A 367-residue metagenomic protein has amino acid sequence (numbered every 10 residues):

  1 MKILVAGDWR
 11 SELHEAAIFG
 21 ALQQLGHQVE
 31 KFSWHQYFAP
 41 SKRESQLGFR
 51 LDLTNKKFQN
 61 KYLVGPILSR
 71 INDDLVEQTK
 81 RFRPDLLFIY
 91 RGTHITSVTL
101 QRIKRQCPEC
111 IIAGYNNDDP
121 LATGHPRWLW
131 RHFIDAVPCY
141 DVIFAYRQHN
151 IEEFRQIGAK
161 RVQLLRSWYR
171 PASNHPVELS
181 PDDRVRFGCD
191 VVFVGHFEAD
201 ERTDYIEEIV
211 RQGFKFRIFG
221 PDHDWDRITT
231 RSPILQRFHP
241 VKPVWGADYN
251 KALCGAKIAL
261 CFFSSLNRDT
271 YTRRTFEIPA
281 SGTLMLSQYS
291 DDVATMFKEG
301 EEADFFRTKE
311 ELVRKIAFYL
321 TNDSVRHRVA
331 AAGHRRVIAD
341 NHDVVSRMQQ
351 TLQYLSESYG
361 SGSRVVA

Functional and structural regions predicted by a protein language model:
M1-D52, Q59, I67-E77, R81-F82 (+2 more regions): Nucleotide-sugar donor-binding catalytic core of glycosyltransferases
F88: N-terminal Rossmann-like NAD(P) cofactor-binding module of classical short-chain dehydrogenase/reductase
L100-G114, C139: Charged, glycine-enriched surface loops/patches that mediate electrostatic binding to polyanionic ligands
C110-P126: A short, histidine- and acid-enriched strand-loop-helix "catalytic/donor-clamping" loop that lines the nucleotide-sugar
A303-K309, Y319-D323: Conserved acidic donor-binding segment of nucleotide-sugar-dependent glycosyltransferases
T321-Q353: A charged, aromatic-enriched C-terminal amphipathic alpha-helix characteristic of glycosyltransferases across folds
